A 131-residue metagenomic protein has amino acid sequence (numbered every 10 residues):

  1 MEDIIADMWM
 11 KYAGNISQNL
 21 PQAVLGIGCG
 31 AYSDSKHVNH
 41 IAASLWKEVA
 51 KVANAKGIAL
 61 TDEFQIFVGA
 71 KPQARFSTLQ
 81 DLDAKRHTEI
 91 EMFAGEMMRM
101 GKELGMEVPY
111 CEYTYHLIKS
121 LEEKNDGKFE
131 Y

Functional and structural regions predicted by a protein language model:
I4-I5, Y115: Conserved beta-strand edge residues that scaffold enzyme active sites
I5-S33, H37-A50, Q73: Active-site-proximal catalytic alpha-helix in oxidoreductases
I41-Y131: NAD(P)-dependent Rossmann-like dehydrogenase/reductase catalytic/cofactor-binding core
